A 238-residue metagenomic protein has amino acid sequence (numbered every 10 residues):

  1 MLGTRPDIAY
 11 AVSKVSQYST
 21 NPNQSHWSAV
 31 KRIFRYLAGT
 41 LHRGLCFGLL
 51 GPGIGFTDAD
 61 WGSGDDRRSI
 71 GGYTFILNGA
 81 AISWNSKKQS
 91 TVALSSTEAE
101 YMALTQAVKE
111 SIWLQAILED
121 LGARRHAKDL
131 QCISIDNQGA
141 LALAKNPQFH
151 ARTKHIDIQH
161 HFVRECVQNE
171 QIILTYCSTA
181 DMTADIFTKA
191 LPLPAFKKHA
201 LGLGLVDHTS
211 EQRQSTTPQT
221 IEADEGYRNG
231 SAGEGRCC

Functional and structural regions predicted by a protein language model:
M1, S19, L37, L41 (+5 more regions): Structural motif corresponding to the C-terminal cap of alpha-helices
M1-A9, D60-D65, I70, T97-W113 (+1 more regions): Conserved pre-motif C helix in the palm subdomain of viral-like polymerases
M1-R43, L49, S178, M182 (+1 more regions): C-terminal reverse transcriptase regions that engage the nucleic-acid substrate
Y18, P52, A81, K87-C238: RNase H-like nuclease module associated with reverse transcription
H26, A38, R68, A107-E110 (+1 more regions): Active-site-proximal structural scaffolding
R43-I54, A59: Flexible, glycine/threonine-enriched loop-and-boundary segments that flank and lead into catalytic domains of large
G55-T97: RNase H-like nuclease fold core
